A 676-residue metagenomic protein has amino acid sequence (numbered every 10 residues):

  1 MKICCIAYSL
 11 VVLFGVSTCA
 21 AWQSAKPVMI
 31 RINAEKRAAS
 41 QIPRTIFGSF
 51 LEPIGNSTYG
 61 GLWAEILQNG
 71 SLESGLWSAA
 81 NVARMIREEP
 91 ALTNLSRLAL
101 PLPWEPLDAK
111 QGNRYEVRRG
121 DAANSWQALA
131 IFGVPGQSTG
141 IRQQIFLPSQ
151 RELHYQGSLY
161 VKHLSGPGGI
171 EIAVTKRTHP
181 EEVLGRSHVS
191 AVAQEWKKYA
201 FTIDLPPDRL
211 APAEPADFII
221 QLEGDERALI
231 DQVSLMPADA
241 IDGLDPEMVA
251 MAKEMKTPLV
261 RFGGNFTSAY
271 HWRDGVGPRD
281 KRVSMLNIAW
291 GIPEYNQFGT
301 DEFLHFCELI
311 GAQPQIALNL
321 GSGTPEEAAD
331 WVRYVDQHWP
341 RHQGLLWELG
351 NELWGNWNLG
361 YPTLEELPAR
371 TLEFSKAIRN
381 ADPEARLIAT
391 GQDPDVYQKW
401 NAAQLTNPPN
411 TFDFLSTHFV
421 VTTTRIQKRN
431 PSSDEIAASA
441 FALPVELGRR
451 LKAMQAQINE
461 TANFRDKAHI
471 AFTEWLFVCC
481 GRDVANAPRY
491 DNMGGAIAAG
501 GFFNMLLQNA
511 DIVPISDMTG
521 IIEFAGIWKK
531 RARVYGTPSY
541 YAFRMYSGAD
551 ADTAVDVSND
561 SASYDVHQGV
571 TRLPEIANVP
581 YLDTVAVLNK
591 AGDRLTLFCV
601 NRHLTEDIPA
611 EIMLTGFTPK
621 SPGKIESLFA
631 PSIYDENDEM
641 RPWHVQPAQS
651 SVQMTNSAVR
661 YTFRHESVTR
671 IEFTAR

Functional and structural regions predicted by a protein language model:
C19-N296, Q313-Q315, S322-G323, A329 (+6 more regions): Extracellular and organelle-lumenal recognition/adhesion modules and their flexible linkers in secreted
S49, L159, K256, C307 (+10 more regions): Conserved, mostly hydrophobic/aromatic
P53-I54, K467-D583, D593: Aromatic/acidic polysaccharide-binding cleft in carbohydrate-active enzymes
Y160-S165, D204-P206, M545-G548, V600-H603 (+1 more regions): Solvent-exposed strand-to-loop "edge" motifs in beta-rich extracellular domains
E181, G185-S187, K198-L205, I230 (+5 more regions): Active-site cleft segment of glycoside hydrolase catalytic domains centered on the general acid/base Glu
N287, P293-F298, H305, K376 (+1 more regions): Glycoside hydrolase catalytic-domain groove-lining segments
A317-G321, S375-Q398, L447-V478, I512-E523: Aromatic-lined carbohydrate-recognition surfaces of secreted/lumenal glycan-active proteins
D565-V579, V600-R676: C-terminal beta-sandwich/jelly-roll accessory domains of carbohydrate-active enzymes
